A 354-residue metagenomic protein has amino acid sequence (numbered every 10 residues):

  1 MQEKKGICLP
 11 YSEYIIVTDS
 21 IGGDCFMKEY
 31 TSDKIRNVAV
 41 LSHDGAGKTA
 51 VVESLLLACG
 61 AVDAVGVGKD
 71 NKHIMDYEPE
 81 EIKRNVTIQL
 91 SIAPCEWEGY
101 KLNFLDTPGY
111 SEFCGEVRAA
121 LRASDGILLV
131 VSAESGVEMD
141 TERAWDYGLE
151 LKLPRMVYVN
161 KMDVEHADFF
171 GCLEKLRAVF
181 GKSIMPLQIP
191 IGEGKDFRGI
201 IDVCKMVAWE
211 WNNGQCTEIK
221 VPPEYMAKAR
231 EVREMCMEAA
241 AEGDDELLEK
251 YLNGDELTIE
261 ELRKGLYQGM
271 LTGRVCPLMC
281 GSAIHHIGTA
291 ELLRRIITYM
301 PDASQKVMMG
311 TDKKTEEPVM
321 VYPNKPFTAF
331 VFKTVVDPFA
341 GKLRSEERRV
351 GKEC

Functional and structural regions predicted by a protein language model:
K4-K5: Polybasic, lysine-rich low-complexity intrinsically disordered segments
P10-K352: Structural and coupling elements of P-loop NTPases
